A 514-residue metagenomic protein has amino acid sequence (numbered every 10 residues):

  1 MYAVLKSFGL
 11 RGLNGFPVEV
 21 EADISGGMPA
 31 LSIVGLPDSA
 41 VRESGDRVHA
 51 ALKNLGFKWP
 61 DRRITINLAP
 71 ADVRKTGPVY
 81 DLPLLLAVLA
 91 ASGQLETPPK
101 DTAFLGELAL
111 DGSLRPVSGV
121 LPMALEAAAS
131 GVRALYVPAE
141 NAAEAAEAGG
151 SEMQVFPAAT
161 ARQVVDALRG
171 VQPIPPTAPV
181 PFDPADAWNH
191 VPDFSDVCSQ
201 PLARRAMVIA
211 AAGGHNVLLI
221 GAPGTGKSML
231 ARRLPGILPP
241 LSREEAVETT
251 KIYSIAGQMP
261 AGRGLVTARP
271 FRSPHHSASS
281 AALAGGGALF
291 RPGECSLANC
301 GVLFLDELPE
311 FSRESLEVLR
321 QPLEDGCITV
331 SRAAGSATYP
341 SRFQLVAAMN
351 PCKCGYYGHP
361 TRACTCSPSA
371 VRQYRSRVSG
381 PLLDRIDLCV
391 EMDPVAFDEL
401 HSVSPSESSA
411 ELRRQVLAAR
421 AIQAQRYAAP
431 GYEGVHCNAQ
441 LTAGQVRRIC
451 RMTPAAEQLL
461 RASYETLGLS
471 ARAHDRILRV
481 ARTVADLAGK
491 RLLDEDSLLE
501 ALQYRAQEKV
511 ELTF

Functional and structural regions predicted by a protein language model:
M1-L218, A222, S228, S331 (+2 more regions): Peripheral, non-AAA+ core regions of ATP-driven protein-machinery
V34-G45, P60, N67-G77, L289-F290 (+1 more regions): Basic, amphipathic alpha-helical bundle interface domains used for macromolecular binding and assembly
D111, L305-S312, G355: Catalytic P-loop NTPase motifs of RecA-like helicase/translocase cores
V208, L265, P270, S280-L303 (+1 more regions): Conserved alpha-helical scaffold flanking the Walker A/P-loop in AAA+ ATPase domains
L219-P260: Walker A/P-loop
E245-S279, G286-G287, D393, G434-G444 (+2 more regions): Conserved inter-motif catalytic segment of the P-loop NTP-binding fold
C300, D306-E307, V318: Walker B catalytic acidic pair
